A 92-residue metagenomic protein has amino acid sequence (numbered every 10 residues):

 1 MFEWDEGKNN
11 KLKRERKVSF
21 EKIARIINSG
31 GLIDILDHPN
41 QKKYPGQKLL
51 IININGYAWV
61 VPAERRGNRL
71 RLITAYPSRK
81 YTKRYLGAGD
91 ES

Functional and structural regions predicted by a protein language model:
M1-S92: Ribonuclease/tRNase effector modules and their secretory precursors
